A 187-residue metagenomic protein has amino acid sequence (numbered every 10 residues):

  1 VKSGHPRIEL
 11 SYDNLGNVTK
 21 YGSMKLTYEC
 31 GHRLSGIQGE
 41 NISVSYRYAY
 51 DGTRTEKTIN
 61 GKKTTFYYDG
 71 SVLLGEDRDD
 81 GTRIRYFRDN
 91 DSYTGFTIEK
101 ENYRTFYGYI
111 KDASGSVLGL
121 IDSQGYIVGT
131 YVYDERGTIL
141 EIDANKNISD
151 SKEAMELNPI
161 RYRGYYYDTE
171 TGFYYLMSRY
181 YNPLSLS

Functional and structural regions predicted by a protein language model:
V1-P6, T19-M24, G36-N41, E56-K62 (+4 more regions): Beta-turn initiation residues at beta-strand->coil junctions
K2, D13, E29, G39 (+10 more regions): Acidic surface patches and DE-rich sequence motifs
K2, E9-S11, Y50, I59 (+5 more regions): Short secondary-structure boundary micro-motifs
R7-G16, M24-R33, V44-T53, T64-V72 (+4 more regions): Aromatic-rich beta-strand edge motifs centered on tyrosine
T58-N60, D69, D77-D79, D89 (+3 more regions): Structured loops at beta-to-helix junctions and adjacent beta-edge loops in soluble globular domains
E101-M177, P183-L184: A motif-centric feature for acidic-aromatic and gly/ser/thr-rich catalytic loops and repeats
